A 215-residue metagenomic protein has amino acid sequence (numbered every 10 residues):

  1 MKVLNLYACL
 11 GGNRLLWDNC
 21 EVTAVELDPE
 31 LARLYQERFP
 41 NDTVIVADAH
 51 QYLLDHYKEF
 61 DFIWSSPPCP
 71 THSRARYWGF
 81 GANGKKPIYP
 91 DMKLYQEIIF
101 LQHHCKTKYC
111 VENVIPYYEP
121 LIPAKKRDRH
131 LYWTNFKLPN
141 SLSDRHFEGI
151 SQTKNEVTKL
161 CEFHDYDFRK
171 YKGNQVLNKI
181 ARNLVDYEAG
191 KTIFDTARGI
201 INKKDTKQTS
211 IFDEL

Functional and structural regions predicted by a protein language model:
M1-L53, W64, H72: SAM cofactor-binding core of SAM-dependent methyltransferases, primarily the Rossmann-like beta-alpha-beta module
V25, Y52-F62, C69-L215: Class I S-adenosyl-L-methionine
